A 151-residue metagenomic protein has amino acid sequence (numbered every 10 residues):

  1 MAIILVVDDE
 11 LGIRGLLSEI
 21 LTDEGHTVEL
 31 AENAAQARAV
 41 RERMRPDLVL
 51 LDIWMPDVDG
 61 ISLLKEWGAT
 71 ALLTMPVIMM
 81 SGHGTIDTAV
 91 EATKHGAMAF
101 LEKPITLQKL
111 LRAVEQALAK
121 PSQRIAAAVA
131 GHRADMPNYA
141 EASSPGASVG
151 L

Functional and structural regions predicted by a protein language model:
R14, P56, T70, S81 (+1 more regions): The feature encodes the CheY-like receiver
G15-D23: Charged docking surfaces used in two-component/phosphorelay signaling
G25-E32, V40: Short hydrophobic/Thr-rich beta-strand motif most characteristic of the beta2 strand and flanking loop of CheY-like
E32-Q36, D59-S62: Acidic catalytic/metal-coordinating carboxylates
A39, I61-L73, E91: Short amphipathic alpha-helix used as the core "switch/output" element in two-component signaling
M44-L50: Active-site beta3 strand of CheY-like receiver
A130-L151: AAA+ ATPase active-site-proximal loops
